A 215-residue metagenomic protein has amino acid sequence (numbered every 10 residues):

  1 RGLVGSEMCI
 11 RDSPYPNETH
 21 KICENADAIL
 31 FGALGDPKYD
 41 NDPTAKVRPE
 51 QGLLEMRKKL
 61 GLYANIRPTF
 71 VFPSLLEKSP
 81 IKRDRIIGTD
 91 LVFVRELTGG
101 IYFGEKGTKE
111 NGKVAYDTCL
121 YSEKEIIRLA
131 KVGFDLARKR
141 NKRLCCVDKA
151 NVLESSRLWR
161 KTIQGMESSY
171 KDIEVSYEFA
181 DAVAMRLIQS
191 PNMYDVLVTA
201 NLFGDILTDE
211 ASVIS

Functional and structural regions predicted by a protein language model:
R1, N111-D181, N192-M193: Glycine-rich phosphate/diphosphate-binding loop of Rossmann-like nucleotide-binding domains
R1-G5, C9-I10: Single conserved hydrophobic/aromatic residue that forms the stacking wall/gate of nucleotide- or nucleobase-binding
G5-S6, L34, V71, K149-A150 (+2 more regions): Short, ordered loop/turn segments at secondary-structure junctions
R11-Y116, L202-G204: N-terminal glycine-rich phosphate/adenylate-binding segment common to multiple enzyme folds
P16-T19, A45, P49, L53 (+5 more regions): Generic structural signal for well-ordered, non-membrane alpha-helical segments in soluble metabolic enzymes
H20-K38, D172-S215: Glycine-rich phosphate-binding loop
K21-E24, K59, K82-I87, A137-R138 (+3 more regions): Solvent-exposed alpha-helices and their adjacent loops that cap or buttress functional pockets in soluble metabolic
V94, G133, V198: Conserved hydrophobic/aromatic pocket- or pore-lining residues that grip, position, or stack substrates in active sites
